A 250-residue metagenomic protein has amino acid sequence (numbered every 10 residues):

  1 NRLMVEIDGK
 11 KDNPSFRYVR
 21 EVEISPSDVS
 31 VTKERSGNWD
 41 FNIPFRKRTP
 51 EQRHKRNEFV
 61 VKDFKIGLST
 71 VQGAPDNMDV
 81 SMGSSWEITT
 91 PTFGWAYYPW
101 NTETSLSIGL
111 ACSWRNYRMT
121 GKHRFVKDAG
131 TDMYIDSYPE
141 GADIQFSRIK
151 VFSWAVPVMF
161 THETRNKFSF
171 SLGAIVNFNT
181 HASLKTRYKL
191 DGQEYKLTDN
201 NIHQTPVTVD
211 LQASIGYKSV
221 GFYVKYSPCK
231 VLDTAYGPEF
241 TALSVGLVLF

Functional and structural regions predicted by a protein language model:
N1-R53: Cleavable N-terminal export/targeting peptides
K47, F64, L68, T90-A96 (+6 more regions): Residues on the lipid-exposed face of transmembrane beta-strands in outer-membrane beta-barrel proteins
T49-V60, W95-S105, M119, N166-K167: Short loop/turn motifs that connect adjacent beta-strands in outer-membrane beta-barrel proteins
E58-V60, M82-T89, K150-W154, T205-V209 (+2 more regions): Residues that define the transmembrane beta-barrel architecture of outer-membrane proteins
S69-G73, S113-Y117, N177-H181, K225-V231: Structural signature of outer-membrane beta-barrel domains
P75-G83, R118-K150, N179-L190, E194-Q212: Extracellular/periplasm-exposed beta-strand and loop segments of Gram-negative cell-envelope proteins, dominated by
Y138-R165, S169-T180: Detector for outer-membrane/organellar transmembrane beta-barrel domains, recognizing the amphipathic beta-strand
D199-F250: Predominantly the C-terminal beta-signal and adjacent terminal strand-loop region of outer-membrane beta-barrel
